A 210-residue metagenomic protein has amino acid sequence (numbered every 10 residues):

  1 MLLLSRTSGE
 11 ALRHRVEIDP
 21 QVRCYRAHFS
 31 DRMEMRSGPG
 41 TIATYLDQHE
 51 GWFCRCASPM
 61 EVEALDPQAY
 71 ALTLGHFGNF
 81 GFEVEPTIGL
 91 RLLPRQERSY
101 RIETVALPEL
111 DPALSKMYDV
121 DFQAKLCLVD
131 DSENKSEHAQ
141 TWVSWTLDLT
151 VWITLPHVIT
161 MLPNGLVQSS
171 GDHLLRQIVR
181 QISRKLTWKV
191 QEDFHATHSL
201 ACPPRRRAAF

Functional and structural regions predicted by a protein language model:
L2-E83, G89: Hydrophobic ligand-binding cavity/cleft-lining segments
L3-R13, S199-F210: N-terminal charge/polar-biased segments
R32-G38, G75-F77, L93-R95, C127-V129 (+1 more regions): Solvent-exposed residues in well-ordered beta-strands and their adjoining turns, especially edge/terminal strands
R32-M33, G75-N79, Y118-D121, N134-H138 (+2 more regions): A general structural signal for short secondary-structure boundary/capping elements
T44-G51, R95, R180, R184 (+1 more regions): Short, intrinsically disordered, mixed-charge
V62, D66-F80, P86-I88, L92-R98 (+4 more regions): Membrane-lipid interaction segments
P112-D172: Beta-strand/loop substructures that line and gate deep hydrophobic ligand-binding cavities in soluble
T160-A209: A conserved amphipathic terminal alpha-helix motif
